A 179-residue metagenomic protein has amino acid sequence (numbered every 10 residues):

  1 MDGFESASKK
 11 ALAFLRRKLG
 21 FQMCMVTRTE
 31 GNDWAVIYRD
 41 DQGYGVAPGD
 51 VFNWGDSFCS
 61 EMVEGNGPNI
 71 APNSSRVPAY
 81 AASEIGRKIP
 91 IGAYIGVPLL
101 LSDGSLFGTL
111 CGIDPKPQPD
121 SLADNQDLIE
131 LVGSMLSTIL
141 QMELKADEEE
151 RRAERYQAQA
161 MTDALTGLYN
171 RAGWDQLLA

Functional and structural regions predicted by a protein language model:
M1-A11, R17: Signal-transducing coiled-coil linker helices
T27-A47: GAF sensory/regulatory domain recognition with acknowledged cross-activation on helical regulatory dimers
T29, G45-S83: Regulatory sensory and allosteric helical modules in signal-transduction proteins and certain transcription factors
E64, L128-D147: Signal-transmission/dimerization alpha-helices at domain junctions
G92-L101: A short, aliphatic-rich beta-strand micro-motif
I113-L131: Regulatory loop-to-helix N-cap segments in sensory/regulatory domains that couple ligand/signal detection
M142, E149, A153-Y156: Heptad-repeat alpha-helical coiled-coil signal-transmission segments
Q157-Q176: Conserved nucleotide-binding and Mg2+-coordinating catalytic segments in signaling enzymes
